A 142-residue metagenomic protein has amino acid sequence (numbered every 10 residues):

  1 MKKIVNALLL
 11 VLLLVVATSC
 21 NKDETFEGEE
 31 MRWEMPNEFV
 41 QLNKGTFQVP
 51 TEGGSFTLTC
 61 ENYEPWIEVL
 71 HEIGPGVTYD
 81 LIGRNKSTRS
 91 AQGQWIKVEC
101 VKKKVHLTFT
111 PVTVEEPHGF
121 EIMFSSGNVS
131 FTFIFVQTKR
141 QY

Functional and structural regions predicted by a protein language model:
M1-C20: Sec-dependent bacterial lipoprotein signal peptides
V15-Q41: Bacterial Sec-dependent N-terminal signal peptides
G28-R32, N37, V105, N128-Y142: C-terminal edge beta-strand
E38, S55-H106: Surface-exposed binding patches on compact interaction domains or structured appendages
F47-E52: Short, solvent-exposed loop/linker segments at the N-terminal edge of repeated beta-sheet extracellular domains
G53-S55, K102, E115-G119: Extracellular Ig-like/FN3 beta-sandwich strand-entry sites
H71, E99, P111, V129-V136: Trimeric viral appendage architectures of receptor-binding fibers, tailspike depolymerases, and tail needles
V114-N128: A short beta-strand micro-motif common to beta-rich folds, especially ectodomain repeats
